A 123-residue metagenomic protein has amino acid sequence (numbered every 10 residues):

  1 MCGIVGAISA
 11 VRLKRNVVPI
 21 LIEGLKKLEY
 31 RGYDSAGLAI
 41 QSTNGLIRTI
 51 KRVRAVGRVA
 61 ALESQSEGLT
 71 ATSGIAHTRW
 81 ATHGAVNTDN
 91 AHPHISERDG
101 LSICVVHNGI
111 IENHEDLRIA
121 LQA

Functional and structural regions predicted by a protein language model:
M1-A123: N-terminal glutamine amidotransferase
